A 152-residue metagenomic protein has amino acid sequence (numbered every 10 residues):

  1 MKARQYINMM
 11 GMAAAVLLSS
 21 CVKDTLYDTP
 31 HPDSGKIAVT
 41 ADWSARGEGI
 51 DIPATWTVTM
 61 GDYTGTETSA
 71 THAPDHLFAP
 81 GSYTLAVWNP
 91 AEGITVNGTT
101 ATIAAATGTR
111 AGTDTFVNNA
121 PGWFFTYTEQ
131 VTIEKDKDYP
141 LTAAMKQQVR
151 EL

Functional and structural regions predicted by a protein language model:
K2-M10: Bacterial N-terminal signal peptides that target proteins for export
L17-S20: C-terminal motif of bacterial Sec signal peptides marking the signal peptidase cleavage site
V22-T25: Bacterial signal peptide processing site
Y27-R46, A144-E151: A short, Gly/Thr-enriched small/hydrophobic beta-strand-prone motif that recurs across taxa
G47-I52: A short beta-turn/strand-edge loop motif at beta-sheet boundaries
W56-R150: Short, low-hydrophobicity acidic/polar segments
